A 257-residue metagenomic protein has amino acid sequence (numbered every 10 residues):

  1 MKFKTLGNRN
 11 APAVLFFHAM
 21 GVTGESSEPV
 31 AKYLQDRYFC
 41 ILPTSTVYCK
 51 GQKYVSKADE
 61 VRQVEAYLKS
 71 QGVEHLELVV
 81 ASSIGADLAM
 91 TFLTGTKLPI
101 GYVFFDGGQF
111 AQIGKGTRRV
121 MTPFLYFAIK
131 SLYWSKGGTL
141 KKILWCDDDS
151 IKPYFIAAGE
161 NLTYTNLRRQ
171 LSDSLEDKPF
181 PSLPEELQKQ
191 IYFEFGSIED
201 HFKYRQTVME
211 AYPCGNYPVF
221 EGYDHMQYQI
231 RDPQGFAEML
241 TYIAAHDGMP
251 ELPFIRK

Functional and structural regions predicted by a protein language model:
K4-K50: Conserved HGGG/HGGXW glycine-rich cap/lid loop of the alpha/beta-hydrolase fold
I41-L78: Active-site loop/oxyanion-hole signature of alpha/beta-hydrolase fold enzymes
V80-A89: Gly/Ala-rich beta-loop-alpha elbow adjacent to hydrolase catalytic centers
T94-S131: Flexible "cap/lid" loop of the alpha/beta hydrolase fold
K115-G116, S131-E185: Conserved alpha/beta-hydrolase catalytic His-Asp/Glu region
S172-E210, Y228: Conserved serine/cysteine hydrolase catalytic core
Y212-M226: Catalytic histidine neighborhood in serine/cysteine hydrolases with alpha/beta-hydrolase-type architecture
Y223-F236: Catalytic histidine-centered segment of alpha/beta-hydrolase-like enzymes
